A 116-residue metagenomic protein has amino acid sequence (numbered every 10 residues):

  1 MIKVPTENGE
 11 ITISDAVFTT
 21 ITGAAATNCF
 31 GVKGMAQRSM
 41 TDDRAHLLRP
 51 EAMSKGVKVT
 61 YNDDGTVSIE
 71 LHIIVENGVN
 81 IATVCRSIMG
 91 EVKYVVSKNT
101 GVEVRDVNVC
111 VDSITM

Functional and structural regions predicted by a protein language model:
M1-N77, R86, V102-M116: Contiguous, often N-terminal, cationic amphipathic patches that form binding interfaces
I81-T100: Short, non-transmembrane amphipathic alpha-helical segments
